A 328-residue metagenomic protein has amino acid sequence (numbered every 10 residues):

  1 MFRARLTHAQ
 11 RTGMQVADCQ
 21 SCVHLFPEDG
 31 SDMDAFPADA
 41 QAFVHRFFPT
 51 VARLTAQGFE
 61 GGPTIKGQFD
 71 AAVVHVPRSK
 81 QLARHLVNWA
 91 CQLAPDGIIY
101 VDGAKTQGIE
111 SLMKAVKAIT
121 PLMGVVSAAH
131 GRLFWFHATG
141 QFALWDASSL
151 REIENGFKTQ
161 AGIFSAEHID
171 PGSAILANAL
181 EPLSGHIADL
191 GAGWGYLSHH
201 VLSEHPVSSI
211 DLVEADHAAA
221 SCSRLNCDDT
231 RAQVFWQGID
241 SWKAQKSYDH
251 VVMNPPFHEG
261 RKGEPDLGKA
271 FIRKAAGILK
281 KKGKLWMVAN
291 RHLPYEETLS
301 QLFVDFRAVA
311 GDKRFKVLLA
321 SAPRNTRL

Functional and structural regions predicted by a protein language model:
M1-T55, P171-M253: Conserved SAM/SAH cofactor-binding pocket of Class I
R46, A104, E214-A218, L267 (+2 more regions): Short beta->alpha hinge that forms the Motif I/post-I loop of the SAM-binding pocket
E60-F69, W236-K243: Short acidic low-complexity segments
A71-K80, L190-G195, Y248-K262, A275: Conserved proline-anchored active-site loop of SAM-dependent methyltransferases that bridges a beta-strand
R84-G97, K269-K281: A short glycine-rich, Lys/Arg-flanked "PGG" loop and its adjoining helix->strand segment in the class I
D96-K105, K282-A289: Conserved beta-strand signature within the Rossmann-like core of class I S-adenosyl-L-methionine
T120-E152, N290-L328: Class I S-adenosyl-L-methionine
S127-S184: SAM-dependent Rossmann-like transferase core, predominantly class I methyltransferases with a strong bias toward
